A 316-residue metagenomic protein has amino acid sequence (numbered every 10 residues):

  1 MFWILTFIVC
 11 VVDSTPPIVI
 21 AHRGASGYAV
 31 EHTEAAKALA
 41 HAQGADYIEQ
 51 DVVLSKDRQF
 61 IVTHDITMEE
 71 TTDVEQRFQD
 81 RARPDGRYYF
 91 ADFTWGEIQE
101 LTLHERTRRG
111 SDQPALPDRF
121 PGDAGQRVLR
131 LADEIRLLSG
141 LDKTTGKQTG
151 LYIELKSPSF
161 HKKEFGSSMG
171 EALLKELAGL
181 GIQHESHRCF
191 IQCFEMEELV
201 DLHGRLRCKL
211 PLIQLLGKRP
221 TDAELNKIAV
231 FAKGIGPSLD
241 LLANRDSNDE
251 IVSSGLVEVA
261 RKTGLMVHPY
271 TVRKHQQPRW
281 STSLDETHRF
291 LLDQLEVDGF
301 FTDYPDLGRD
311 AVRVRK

Functional and structural regions predicted by a protein language model:
M1-T6: Sec-dependent signal peptide recognition, specifically the positively charged N-region followed immediately by
F7-K316: Phosphate-group recognition and catalysis centered on beta-loop-alpha active-site segments
